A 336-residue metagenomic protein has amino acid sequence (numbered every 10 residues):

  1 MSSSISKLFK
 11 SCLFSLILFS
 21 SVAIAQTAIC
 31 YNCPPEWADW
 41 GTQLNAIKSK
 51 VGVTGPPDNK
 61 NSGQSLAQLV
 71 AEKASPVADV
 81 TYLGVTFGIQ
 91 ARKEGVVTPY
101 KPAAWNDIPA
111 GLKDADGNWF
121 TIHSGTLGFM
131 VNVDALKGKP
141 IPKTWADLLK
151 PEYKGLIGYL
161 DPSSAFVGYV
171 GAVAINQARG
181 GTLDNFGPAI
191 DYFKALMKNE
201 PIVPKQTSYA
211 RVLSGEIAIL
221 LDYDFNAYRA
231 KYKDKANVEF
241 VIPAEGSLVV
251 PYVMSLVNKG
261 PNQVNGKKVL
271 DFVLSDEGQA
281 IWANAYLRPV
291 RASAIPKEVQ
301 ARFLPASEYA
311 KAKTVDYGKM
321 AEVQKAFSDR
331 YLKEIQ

Functional and structural regions predicted by a protein language model:
F19-A25: Sec/Tat signal peptide C-region and signal peptidase I cleavage site
Q26-Q90: Early extracytoplasmic/lumenal segment of secretory-pathway proteins
C33-G41, V77-E216: Extracytoplasmic ligand-binding site segments that recognize negatively charged/polar headgroups
V85-R92, L213, A218-N237: A ligand-binding cleft/hinge motif common to bilobed small-molecule-binding domains
D107-A110, G125, I190-A195, P201 (+2 more regions): Periplasmic-binding protein-like
G128-A135, V173-A178, V250-N262, V273 (+1 more regions): A bilobed periplasmic-binding-protein/Venus flytrap-type ligand-binding module shared by bacterial periplasmic
V257-T314: Mature extracytoplasmic/periplasmic domains
V299-Q336: Extracellular/periplasmic bilobal clamshell ligand-binding domains
